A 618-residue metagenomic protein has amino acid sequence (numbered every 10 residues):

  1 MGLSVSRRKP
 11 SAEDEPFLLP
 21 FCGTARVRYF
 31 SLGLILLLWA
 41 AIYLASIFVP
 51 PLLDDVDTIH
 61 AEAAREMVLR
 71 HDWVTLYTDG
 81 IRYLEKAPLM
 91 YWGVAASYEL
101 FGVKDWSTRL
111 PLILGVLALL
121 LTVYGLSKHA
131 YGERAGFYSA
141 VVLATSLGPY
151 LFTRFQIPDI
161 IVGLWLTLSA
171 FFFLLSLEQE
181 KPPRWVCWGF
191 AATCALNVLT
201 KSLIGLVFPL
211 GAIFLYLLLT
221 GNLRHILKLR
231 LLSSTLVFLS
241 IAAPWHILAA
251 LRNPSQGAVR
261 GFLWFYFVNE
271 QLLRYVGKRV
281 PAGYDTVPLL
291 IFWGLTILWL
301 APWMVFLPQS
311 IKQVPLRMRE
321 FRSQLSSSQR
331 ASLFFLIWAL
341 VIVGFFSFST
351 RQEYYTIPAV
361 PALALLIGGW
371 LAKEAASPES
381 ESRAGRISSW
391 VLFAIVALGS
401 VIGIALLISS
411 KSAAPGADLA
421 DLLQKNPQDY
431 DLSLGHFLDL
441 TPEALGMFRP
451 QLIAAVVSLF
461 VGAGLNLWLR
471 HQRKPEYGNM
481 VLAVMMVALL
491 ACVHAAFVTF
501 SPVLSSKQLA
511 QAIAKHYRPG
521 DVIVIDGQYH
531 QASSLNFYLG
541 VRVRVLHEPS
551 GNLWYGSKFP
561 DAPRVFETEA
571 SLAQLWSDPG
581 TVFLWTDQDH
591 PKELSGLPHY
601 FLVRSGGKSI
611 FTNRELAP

Functional and structural regions predicted by a protein language model:
G2-R7, S11-R383, L406-S410: Membrane-integral, polyisoprenol-dependent glycosyltransferases of the GT-C/oligosaccharyltransferase superfamily
R7, F17-T24, Y29, R184 (+3 more regions): Membrane-embedded architecture of ER/inner-membrane glycosylation machinery
